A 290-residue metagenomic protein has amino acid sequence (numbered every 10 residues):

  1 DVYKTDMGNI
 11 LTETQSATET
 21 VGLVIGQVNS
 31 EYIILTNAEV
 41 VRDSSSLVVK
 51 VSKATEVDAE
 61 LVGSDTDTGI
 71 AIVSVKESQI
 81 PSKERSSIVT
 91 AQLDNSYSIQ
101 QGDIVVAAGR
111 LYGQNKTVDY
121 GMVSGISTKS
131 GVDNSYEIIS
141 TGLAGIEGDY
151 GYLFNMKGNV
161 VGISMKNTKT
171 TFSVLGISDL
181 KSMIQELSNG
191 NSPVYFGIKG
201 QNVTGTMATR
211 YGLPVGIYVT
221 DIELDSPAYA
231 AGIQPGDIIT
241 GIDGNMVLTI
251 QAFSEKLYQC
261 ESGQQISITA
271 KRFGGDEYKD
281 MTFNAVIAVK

Functional and structural regions predicted by a protein language model:
V2, T14, L143-A144, N189-K256 (+2 more regions): PDZ/PDZ-like groove recognition
K4-I33, N37, E56-D58, T90-Q92 (+2 more regions): A conserved glycine-rich beta-strand in the N-terminal activation segment of trypsin-fold
T18-E19, D43, G145-D149, D225: Short, small/polar residue-rich loop motifs at catalytic or cofactor-binding pockets
V24, V49-K50, E60-V62, I80-Q114 (+4 more regions): Active-site substrate-binding loop(s) of clan PA
Q27-G69, V75-S78, S87: Catalytic-histidine neighborhood of serine endopeptidases, predominantly the chymotrypsin-like S1/PA family
Y32-N37, S98-L111, T141-G142, D149-V174 (+3 more regions): Active-site-proximal beta-strands of protease catalytic cores
V75-N95, Q101, G197, E277-K290: C-terminal, low-ordered peptide segments at domain boundaries
E77-A91, T117-T170, L213-T220: Active-site region of chymotrypsin-like
